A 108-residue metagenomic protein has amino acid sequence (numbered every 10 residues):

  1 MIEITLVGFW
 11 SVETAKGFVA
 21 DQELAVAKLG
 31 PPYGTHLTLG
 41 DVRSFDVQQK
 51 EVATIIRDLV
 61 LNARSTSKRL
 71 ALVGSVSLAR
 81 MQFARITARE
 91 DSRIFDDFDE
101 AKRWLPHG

Functional and structural regions predicted by a protein language model:
M1-G108: Amphipathic, Lys/Arg-enriched alpha-helical "gate/interface" segment within cytosolic domains that mediates
